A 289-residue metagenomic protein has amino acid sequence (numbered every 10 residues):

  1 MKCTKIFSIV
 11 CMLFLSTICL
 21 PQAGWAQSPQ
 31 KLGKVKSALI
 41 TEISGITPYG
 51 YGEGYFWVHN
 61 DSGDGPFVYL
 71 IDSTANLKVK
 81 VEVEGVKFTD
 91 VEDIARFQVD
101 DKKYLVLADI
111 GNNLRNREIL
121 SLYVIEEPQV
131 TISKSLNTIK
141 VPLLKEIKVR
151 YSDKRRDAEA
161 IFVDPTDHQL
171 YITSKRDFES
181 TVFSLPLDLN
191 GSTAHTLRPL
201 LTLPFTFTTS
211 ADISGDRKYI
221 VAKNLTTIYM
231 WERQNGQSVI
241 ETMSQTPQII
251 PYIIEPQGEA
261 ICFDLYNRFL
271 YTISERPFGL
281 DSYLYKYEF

Functional and structural regions predicted by a protein language model:
M1-Q30: Bacterial Sec-dependent N-terminal signal peptides
G24-F289: Sequence/structural signature of beta-propeller domains
